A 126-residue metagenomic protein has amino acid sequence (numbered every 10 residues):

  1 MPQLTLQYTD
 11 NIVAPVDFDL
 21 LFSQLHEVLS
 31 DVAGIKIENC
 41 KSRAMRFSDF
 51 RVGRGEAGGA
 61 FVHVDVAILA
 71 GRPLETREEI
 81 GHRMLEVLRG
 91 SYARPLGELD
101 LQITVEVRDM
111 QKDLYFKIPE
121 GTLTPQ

Functional and structural regions predicted by a protein language model:
M1-Q126: A domain-level signal for the structural core that forms small-molecule/cofactor-binding pockets and catalytic centers
